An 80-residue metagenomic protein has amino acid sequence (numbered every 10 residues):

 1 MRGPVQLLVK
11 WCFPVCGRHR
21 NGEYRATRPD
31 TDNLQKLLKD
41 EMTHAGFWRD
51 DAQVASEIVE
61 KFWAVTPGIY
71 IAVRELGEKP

Functional and structural regions predicted by a protein language model:
M1-P80: Acidic, proline/glycine-enriched N-terminal capping motif
